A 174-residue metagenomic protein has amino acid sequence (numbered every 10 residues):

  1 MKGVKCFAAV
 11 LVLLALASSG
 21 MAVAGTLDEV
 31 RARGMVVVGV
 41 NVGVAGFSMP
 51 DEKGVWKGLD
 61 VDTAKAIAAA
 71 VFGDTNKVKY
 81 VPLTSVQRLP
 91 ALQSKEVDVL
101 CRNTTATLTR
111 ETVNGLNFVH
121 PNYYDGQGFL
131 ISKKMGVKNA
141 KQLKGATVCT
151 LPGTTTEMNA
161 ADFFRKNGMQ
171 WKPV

Functional and structural regions predicted by a protein language model:
M1-V10: Bacterial N-terminal signal peptides that target proteins for export
S18-A24: Sec/Tat signal peptide C-region and signal peptidase I cleavage site
G34-L59: Short glycine-rich His-centered loop
V37-N41, L100, L130, T147-T150: Short, well-ordered beta-strand segments
G43, K53, T105-A106, S132-G136 (+1 more regions): Short coil/turn segments
P50-K53, K65-N76, F118, T156-V174: Ligand-binding cleft/hinge of the Venus flytrap
G54-D62, L83-V86, T150-T155: Soluble non-cytosolic domains of exported or imported proteins
K65, A69, K77-Q142: Acidic, polar ligand-binding/catalytic clefts
